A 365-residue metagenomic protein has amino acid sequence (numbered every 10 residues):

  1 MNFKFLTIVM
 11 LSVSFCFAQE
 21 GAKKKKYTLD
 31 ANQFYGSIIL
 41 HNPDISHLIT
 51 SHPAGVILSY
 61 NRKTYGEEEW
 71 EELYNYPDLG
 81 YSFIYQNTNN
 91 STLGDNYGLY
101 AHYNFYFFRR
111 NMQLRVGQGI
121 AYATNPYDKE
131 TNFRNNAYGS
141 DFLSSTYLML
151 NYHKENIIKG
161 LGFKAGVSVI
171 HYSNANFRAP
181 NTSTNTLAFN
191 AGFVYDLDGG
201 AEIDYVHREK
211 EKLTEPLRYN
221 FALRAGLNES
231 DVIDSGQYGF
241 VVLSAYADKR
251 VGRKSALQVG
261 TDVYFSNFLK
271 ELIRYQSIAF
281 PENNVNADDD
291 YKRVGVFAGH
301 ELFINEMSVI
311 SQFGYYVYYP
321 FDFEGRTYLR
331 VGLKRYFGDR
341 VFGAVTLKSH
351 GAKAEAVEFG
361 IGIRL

Functional and structural regions predicted by a protein language model:
M1-A31, M112, L161, L187 (+2 more regions): Bacterial Sec-dependent N-terminal signal peptides
Q19-E68, A201-D248, R364: Short glycine/proline- and aromatic-enriched beta-strand/turn motifs that initiate or cap beta-hairpins
K26-H47, E67-L73, L93, M112-G162 (+3 more regions): Outer-membrane beta-barrel translocator/channel fold
A31, L58-R62, L99-F105, V116-I120 (+9 more regions): Residues on the lipid-exposed face of transmembrane beta-strands in outer-membrane beta-barrel proteins
Q33-I39, R62-T64, F83-N89, Q118-T124 (+8 more regions): Transmembrane beta-strands of outer-membrane beta-barrel pores
I49-H52, N87-N96, D231-Y238, V251-R253 (+3 more regions): Solvent-exposed loop/turn segments connecting transmembrane beta-strands in outer-membrane beta-barrel proteins
E67-E69, R110-M112, I158-F163, G199-E202 (+3 more regions): Repeated loop/turn-to-beta-strand initiation elements of outer-membrane beta-barrel proteins
N185-Y205, A354-L365: Outer-membrane beta-barrel "beta-signal"
